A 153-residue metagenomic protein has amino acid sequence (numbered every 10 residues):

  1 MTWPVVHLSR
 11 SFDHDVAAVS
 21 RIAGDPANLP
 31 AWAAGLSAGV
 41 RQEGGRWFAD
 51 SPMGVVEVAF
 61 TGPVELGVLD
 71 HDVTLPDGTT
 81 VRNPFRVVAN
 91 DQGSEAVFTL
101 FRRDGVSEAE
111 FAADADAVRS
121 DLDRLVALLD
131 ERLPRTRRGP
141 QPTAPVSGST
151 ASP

Functional and structural regions predicted by a protein language model:
M1-G39, T150-P153: Hydrophobic ligand-binding cavity/cleft-lining segments
W3, G44-R46, L66-V68, D91-E95: A generic structural signal for beta-strand entry/edge sites
V5-H7, G54-E57, T79-P84: Short, surface-exposed coil-to-beta transition loops
D15-A17, T61-E65, V87-E95: A short, structured loop/turn motif at beta-sheet edges
V19-A23, L29, W47, F60 (+3 more regions): Hydrophobic pocket/interface hotspot
G45-P52, L69-P76: Short beta-strand segments that buttress and anchor functional surface loops
V73-E131, T136-R138, P153: Beta-strand/loop substructures that line and gate deep hydrophobic ligand-binding cavities in soluble
G139-P153: Charge-rich (especially acidic), low-complexity segments
